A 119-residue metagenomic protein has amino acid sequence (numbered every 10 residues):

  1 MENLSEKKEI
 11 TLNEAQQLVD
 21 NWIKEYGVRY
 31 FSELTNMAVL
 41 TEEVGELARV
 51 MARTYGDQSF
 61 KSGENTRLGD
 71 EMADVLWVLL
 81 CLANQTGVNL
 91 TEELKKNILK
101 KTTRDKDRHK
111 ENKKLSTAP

Functional and structural regions predicted by a protein language model:
M1-M72, L76-P119: Flexible "arm" and connector segments at domain edges
